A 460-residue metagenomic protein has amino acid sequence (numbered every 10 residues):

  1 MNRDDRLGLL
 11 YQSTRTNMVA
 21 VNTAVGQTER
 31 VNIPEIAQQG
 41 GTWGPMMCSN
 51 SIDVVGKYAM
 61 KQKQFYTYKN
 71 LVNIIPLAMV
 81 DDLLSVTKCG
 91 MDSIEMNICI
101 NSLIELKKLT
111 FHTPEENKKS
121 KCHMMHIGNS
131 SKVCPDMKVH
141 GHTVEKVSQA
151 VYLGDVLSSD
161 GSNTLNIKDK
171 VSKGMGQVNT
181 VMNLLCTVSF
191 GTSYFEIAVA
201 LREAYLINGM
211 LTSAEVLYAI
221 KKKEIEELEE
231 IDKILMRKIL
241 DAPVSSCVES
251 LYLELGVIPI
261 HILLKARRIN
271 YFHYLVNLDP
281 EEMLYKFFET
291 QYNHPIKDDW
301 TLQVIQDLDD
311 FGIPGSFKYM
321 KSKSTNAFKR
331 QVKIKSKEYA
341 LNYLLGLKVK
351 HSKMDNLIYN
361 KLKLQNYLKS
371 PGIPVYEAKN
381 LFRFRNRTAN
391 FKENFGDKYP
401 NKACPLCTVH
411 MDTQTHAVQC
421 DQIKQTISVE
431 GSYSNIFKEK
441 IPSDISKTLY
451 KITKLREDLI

Functional and structural regions predicted by a protein language model:
M1, V86, H416: Conserved catalytic palm subdomain of right-hand nucleotidyl-transferase polymerases, strongest for RNA-directed enzymes
M1-N50, V54: Conserved pre-catalytic core of RNA-dependent polymerases
L10-S13, V25-Q27, T113-S148, D169: Short, conserved micro-motifs composed of acidic
C48-S85: Active-site palm subdomain of RNA-directed nucleic acid polymerases
M79-D82, T87, T113-G128, V151-K286 (+2 more regions): Non-catalytic, peripheral interaction segments enriched in hydrophobic/basic residues
D92-F111: Inter-domain linker/hinge segments that demarcate the starts of reverse transcriptase and RNase H-type modules
L184, V188, G346-I460: Family-specific functional microsites
E227, I231-D232, R237-R383: Acidic catalytic cores of enzymes that act on phosphate-bearing nucleotides/polynucleotides
